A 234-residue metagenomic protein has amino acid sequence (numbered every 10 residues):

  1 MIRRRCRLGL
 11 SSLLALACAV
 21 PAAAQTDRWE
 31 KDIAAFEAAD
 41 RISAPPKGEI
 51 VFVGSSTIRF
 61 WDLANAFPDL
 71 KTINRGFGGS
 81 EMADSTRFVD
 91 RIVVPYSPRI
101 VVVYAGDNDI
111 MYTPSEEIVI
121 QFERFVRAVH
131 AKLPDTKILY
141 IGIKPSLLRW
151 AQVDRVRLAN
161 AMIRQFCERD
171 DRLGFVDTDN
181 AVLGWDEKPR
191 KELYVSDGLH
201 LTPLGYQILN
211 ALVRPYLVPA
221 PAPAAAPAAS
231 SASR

Functional and structural regions predicted by a protein language model:
M1-V51, L63-A66, V218-R234: N-terminal secretory targeting modules
V20, D69, D135, R169-R172 (+1 more regions): Short, well-ordered coil loops that connect the C-terminus of an alpha-helix to the N-terminus of a beta-strand
Q25-R124, L147-R157, A161: Conserved SGNH/GDSL esterase-like catalytic core that processes O-acyl groups on lipids and polysaccharides
N74, Y140, F175-D177: A structural preference for short, hydrophobic beta-strand core positions in alpha/beta folds
G76-G78, V102-M111, E123, H130 (+5 more regions): Cell-envelope and extracellular/periplasmic
V119-I141, L158-L173: Charged, glycine-enriched surface loops/patches that mediate electrostatic binding to polyanionic ligands
L147-R234: Catalytic His-Asp segment of secreted/periplasmic serine-dependent ester chemistry enzymes
